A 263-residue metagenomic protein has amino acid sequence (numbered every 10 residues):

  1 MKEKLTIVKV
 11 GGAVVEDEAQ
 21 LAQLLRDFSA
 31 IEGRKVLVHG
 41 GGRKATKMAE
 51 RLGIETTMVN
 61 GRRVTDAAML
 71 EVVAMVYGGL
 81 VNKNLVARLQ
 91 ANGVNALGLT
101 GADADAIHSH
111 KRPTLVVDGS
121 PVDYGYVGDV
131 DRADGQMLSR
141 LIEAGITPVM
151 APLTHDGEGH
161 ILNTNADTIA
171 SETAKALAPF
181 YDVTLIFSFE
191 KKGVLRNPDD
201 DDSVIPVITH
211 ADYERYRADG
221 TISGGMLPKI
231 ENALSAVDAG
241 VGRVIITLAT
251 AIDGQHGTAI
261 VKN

Functional and structural regions predicted by a protein language model:
M1-N263: C-terminal catalytic "cap/lid" subdomain
